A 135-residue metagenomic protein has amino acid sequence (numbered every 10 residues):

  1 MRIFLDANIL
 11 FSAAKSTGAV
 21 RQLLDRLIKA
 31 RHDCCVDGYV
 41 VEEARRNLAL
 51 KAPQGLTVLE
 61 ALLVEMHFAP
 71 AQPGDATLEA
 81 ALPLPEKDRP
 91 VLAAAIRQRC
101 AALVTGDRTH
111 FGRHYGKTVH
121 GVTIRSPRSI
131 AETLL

Functional and structural regions predicted by a protein language model:
M1-R2: Residues that mark the start of a beta-strand
L5, T17-A49: PIN/NYN-family metal-dependent endoribonuclease catalytic core
I9-L10, V40, V91, T109-F111: Alpha-helix capping/helix-boundary segments
S12-A14, N47, H114, T133-L134: Residues that scaffold the ATP/ADP-binding catalytic core of kinase and kinase-like folds
R31, E65, G121-I124: A generic structural signal for alpha->beta connector loops
Y39-T77: Domain-scale selection of a single, long terminal region that carries the protein's primary operational module
F68-G106, H114-Y115: Active-site neighborhoods of divalent-metal-dependent phosphate/nucleic-acid chemistry enzymes
L82, A101, T109-L135: Acidic, PIN/NYN-like endoribonuclease modules and their adjacent C-terminal/linker elements
